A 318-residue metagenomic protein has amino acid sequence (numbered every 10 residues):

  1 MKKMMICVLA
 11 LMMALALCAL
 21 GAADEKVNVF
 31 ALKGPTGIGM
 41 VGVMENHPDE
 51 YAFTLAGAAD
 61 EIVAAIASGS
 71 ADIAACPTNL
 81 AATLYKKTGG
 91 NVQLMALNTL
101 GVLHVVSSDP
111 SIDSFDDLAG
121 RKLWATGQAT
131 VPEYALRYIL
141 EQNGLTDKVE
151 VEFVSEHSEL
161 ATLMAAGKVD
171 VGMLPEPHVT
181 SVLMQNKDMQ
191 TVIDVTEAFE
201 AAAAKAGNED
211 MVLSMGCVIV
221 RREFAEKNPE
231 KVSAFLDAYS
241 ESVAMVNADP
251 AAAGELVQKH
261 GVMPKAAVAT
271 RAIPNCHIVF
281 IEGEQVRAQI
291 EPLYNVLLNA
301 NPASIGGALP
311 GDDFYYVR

Functional and structural regions predicted by a protein language model:
M1-N28, I73, A81, L136 (+2 more regions): Gram-positive cell-envelope targeting signals
E25, G101, A119, S214-G216 (+2 more regions): Residues that flank catalytic or metal-binding motifs in active/ligand-binding sites
E25-V154, D170, E176, N186-E197: Short, glycine-/small- and polar/acidic-enriched structural segments that line small-molecule recognition paths
I38-E45, D60, A64, S68 (+12 more regions): Solvent-exposed, polar/charged alpha-helical surfaces in well-ordered, non-transmembrane soluble domains, broadly
L80, E159-L256: Pocket-lining segment of extracytoplasmic ligand-binding domains
T146-E150, G261-I273, S304-G311: Short, surface-exposed acidic
A225-A300: Secondary-structure end/capping motifs
E291-R318: Conserved C-terminal helix/tail region of periplasmic/extracytoplasmic solute-binding proteins
